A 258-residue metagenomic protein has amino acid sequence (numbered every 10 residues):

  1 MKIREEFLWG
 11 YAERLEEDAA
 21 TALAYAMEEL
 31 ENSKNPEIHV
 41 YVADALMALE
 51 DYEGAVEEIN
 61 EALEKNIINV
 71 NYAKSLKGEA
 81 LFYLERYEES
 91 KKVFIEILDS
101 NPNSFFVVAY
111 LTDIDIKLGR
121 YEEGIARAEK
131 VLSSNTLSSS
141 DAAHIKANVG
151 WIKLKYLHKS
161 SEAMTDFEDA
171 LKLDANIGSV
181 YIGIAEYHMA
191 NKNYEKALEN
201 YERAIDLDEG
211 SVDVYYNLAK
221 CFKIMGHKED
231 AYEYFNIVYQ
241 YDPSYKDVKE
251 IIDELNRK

Functional and structural regions predicted by a protein language model:
I3-E5, P36-E37, V70-Y72, F105-F106 (+4 more regions): Helix-start (N-cap) detector for alpha-helical repeat units in TPR-like alpha-solenoids, especially tetratricopeptide
Y11-E13, D44, E79, D113 (+4 more regions): Residue-level recognition of tetratricopeptide repeat
R14, M47, S75, F82 (+5 more regions): Position-specific recognition of the canonical hydrophobic site in helix A of tetratricopeptide repeat
E17, E50, E85, G119 (+3 more regions): Residue-level detector of the short coil/turn that links helix A to helix B within each tetratricopeptide repeat
E28-E31, E61-E64, I95-D99, K130-L137 (+3 more regions): Conserved structural position within tetratricopeptide repeats
S33-K34, I67-I68, P102, T136 (+4 more regions): Short coil turns that delineate tetratricopeptide repeat
